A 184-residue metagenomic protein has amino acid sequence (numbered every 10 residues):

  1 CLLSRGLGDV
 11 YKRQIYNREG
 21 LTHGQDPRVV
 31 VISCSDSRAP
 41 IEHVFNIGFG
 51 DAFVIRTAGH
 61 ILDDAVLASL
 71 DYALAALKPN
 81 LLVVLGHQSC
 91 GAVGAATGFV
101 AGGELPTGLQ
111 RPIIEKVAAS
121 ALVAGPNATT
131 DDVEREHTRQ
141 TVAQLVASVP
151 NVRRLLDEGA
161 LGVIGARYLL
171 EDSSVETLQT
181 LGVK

Functional and structural regions predicted by a protein language model:
C1-L7, Y11: Single conserved hydrophobic/aromatic residue that forms the stacking wall/gate of nucleotide- or nucleobase-binding
K12-G50: N-terminal short beta-loop-beta anion/metal-coordinating cradle
L21-Q25, F45-I47, A75-L77, R153-A160 (+1 more regions): Solvent-exposed alpha-helices and their adjacent loops that cap or buttress functional pockets in soluble metabolic
I32-C34, R56, V83-H87, I164-L169: Short beta-strand segments
S37-A39, L62, L170-E176: Short, acidic Gly/Pro/Ser/Thr-rich loop/turn segments
H43-D132, Q140-T141, G182-K184: Short HxH-centered metal-ligating active-site micro-motif
P126-L156, A160-I164: Charged, glycine-interspersed solvent-exposed loop segments at helix/strand-loop junctions that cap or gate access
D157-K184: GST superfamily/GST-like fold recognition
